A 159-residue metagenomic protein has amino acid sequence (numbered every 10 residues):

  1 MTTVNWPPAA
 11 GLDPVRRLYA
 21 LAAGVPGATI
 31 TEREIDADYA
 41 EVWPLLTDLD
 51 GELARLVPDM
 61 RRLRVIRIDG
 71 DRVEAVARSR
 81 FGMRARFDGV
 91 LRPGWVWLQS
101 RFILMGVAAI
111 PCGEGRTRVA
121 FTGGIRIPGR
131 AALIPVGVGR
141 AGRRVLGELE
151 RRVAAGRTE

Functional and structural regions predicted by a protein language model:
M1-I68: Hydrophobic ligand-binding cavity/cleft-lining segments
T3-A9, G124-E159: A conserved amphipathic terminal alpha-helix motif
T3-W6, A54, V76-I127, R140: Hydrophobic-ligand binding "helix-grip"
L21-V25, V65-R72, G89-R92, I110-G115: Short, ordered beta-strand-loop transition motifs
P26-I30, T122-G129: A short small-residue
T47, E114, A154: Residue-level marker of positions within ordered structural domains that often coincide with functionally constrained
L56-M60, D69, L98-R101, G123 (+1 more regions): Glycine-rich loops and low-complexity Gly/Arg-rich segments that provide flexible linkers or classic glycine-based
R62-I66, V73-A77, M105-A109, V119 (+2 more regions): Short C-terminal domain-edge/linker segments immediately following a structured domain
